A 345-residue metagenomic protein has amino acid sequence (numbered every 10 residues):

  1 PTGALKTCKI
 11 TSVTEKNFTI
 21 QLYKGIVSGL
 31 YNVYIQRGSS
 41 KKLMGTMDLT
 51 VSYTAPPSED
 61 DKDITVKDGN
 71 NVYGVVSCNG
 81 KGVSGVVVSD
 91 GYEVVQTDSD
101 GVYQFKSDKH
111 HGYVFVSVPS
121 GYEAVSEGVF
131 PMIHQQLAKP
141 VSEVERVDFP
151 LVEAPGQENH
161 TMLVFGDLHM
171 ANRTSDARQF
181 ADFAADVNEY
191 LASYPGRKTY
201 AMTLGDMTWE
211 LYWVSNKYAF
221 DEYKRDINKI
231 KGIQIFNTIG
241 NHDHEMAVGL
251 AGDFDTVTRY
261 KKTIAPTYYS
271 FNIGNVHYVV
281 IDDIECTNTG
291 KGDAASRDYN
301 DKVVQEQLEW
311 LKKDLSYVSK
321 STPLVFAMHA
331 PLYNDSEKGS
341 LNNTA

Functional and structural regions predicted by a protein language model:
P1-P56: Ser/Thr/Pro-rich low-complexity tracts
I10-T11, S84-S107: Short, acidic Ser/Thr/Gly-rich low-complexity loop/linker segments typical of extracellular and cell-surface proteins
K16-F18, G74, T97-H111, F149: Glycine-centered loop-to-beta-strand initiation motif
I64-N71, C78, E123-V214: N-terminal active-site segment of His-dependent metallophosphoesterases
N70-Y73, S77-Y92: Short, ordered, surface-exposed loop/turn motifs in non-cytosolic proteins
P119-K139, E143, Y212-V318: Extended active-site neighborhood of metal-dependent phosphoesterases/phosphodiesterases
V164-G166, Y200-D206, Q234-N241, V325-H329 (+1 more regions): Active-site neighborhood of phospho(di)ester-bond hydrolases with catalytic His/Asp-centered motifs
A294-S296, N300-V304, L308, Y317-A345: Active-site-proximal segments of metal-dependent phosphoesterases and phosphodiesterases across multiple
